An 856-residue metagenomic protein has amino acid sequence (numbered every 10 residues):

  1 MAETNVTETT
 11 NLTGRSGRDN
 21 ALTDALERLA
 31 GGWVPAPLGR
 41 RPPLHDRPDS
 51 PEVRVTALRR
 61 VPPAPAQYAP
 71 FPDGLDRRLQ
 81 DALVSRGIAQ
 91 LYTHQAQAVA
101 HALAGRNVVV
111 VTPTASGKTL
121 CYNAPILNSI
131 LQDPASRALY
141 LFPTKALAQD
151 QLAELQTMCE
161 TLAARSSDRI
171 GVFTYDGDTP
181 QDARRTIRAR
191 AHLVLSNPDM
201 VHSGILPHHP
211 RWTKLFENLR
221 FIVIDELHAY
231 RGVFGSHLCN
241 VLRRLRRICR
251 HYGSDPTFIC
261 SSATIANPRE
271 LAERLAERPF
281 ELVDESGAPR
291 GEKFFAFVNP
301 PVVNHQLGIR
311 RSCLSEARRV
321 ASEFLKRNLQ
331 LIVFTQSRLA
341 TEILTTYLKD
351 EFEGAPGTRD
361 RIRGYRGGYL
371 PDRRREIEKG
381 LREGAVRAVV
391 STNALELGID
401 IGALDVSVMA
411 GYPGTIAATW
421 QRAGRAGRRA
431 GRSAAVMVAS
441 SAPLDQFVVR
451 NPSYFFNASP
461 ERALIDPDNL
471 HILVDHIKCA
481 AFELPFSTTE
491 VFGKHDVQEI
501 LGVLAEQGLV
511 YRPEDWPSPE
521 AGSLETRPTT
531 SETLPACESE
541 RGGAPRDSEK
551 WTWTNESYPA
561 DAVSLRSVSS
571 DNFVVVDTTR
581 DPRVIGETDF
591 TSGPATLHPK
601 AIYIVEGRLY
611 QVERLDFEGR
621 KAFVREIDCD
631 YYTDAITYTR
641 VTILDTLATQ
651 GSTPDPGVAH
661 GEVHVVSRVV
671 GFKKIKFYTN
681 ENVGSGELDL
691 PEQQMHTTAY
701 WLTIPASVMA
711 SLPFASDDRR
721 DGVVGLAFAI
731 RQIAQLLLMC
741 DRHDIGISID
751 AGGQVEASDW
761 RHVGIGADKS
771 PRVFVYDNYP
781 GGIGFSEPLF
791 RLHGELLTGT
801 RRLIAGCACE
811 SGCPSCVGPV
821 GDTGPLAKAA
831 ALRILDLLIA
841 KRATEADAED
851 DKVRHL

Functional and structural regions predicted by a protein language model:
T7-S16, V34-A36, R40-L44, A521-G522 (+5 more regions): Short, low-complexity intrinsically disordered segments enriched in A/P/G/S/L with frequent Arg, especially at protein
T13, G17-N20, D24, D721 (+1 more regions): Alpha-helix boundary/N-cap detector
G17-G39, P43-R54, E606-R614, G619-K621: Structured, non-catalytic alpha/beta "coupling" segments that mediate domain-domain communication and provide generic
G32-V34, L38-G39, D46-R86, Q90-T93 (+6 more regions): Helicase motor core with emphasis on the C-terminal RecA-like subdomain
I259-C260, A439, K478-A481, P485-W516 (+3 more regions): Extended, highly charged accessory segments
F280-E281, A430, P528, E618-E626: Short amphipathic alpha-helical segments with coiled-coil-like heptad repeat character
